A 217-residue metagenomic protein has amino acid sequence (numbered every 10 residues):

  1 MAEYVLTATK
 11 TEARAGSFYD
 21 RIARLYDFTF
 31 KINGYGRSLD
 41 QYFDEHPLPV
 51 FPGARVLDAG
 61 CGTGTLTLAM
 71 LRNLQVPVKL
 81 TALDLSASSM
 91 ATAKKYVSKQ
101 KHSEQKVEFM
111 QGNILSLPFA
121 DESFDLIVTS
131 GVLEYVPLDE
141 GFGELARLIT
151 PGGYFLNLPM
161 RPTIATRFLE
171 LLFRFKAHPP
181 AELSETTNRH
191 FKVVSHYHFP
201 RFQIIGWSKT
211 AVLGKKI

Functional and structural regions predicted by a protein language model:
M1-V50, T65, A69: Conserved class I S-adenosyl-L-methionine
L57, T63-L115: Class I SAM-dependent methyltransferase SAM/SAH-binding core
S116-D121: Short conserved loop adjoining the S-adenosyl-L-methionine
V128: A conserved beta-strand element that flanks and buttresses the S-adenosyl-L-methionine
G131-V132: Short catalytic micro-motifs in class I SAM-dependent methyltransferases
E140-P151: A short glycine-rich, Lys/Arg-flanked "PGG" loop and its adjoining helix->strand segment in the class I
G152-M160: Conserved beta-strand signature within the Rossmann-like core of class I S-adenosyl-L-methionine
F175-H190: Short alpha-helix
